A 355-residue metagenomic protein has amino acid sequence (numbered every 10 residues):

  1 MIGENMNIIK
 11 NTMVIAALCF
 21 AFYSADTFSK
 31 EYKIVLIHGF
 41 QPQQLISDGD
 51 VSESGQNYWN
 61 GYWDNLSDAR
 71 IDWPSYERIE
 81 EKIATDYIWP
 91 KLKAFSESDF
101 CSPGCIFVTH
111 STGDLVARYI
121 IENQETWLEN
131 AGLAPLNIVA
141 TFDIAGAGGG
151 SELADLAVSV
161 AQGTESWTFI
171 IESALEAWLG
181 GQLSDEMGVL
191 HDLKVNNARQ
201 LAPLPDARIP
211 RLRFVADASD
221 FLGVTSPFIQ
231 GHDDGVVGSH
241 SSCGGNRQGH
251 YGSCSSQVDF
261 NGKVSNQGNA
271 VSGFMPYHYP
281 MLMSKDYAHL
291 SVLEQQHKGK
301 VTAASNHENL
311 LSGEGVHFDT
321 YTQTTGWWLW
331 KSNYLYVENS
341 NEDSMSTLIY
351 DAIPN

Functional and structural regions predicted by a protein language model:
E4-M13: Bacterial N-terminal signal peptides that target proteins for export
V14-F20: Hydrophobic alpha-helical targeting segments used for export or membrane insertion
F22-S24: N-terminal signal peptide c-region/cleavage motif recognized by signal peptidases
K30-F107, S159: Active-site catalytic motif of lipid deacylating hydrolases and related acyltransferases
I34, H38, W89-N196: Serine-dependent carboxylesterase/thioesterase catalytic core of lipase-like alpha/beta-hydrolase/SGNH enzymes
S47-G49, S151-A157, G223-P227: Short aromatic-enriched loop/helix-cap "lid" or pocket-rim segments at secondary-structure transitions that line
L204-N355: C-terminal catalytic-base region of ester-bond hydrolases, centering on the histidine of the charge-relay
